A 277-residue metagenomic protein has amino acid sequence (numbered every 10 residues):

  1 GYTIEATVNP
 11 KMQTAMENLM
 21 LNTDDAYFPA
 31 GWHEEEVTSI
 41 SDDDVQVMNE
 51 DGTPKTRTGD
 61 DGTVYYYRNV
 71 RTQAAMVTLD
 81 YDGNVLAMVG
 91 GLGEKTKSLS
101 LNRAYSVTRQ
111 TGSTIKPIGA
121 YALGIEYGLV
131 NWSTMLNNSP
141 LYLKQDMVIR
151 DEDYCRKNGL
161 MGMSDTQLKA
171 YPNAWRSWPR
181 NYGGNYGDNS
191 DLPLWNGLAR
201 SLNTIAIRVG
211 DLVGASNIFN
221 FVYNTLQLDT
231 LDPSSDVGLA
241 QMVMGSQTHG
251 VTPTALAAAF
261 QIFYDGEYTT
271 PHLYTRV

Functional and structural regions predicted by a protein language model:
G1-R109, S113-P117, L129-T134, Y223: Periplasmic/cell-envelope proteins involved in peptidoglycan metabolism and beta-lactam response
Y2, S133-T134, S139, A240-M242 (+1 more regions): Extracytoplasmic/periplasmic beta-strand context in beta-sandwich domains, especially the cupredoxin/COX2 CuA-binding
Y2-T7, T63-Y66, Q73, L101-T111 (+4 more regions): Second-shell loop/turn segments in exported
A6-T14, K95-T96, Y105, R109-T114 (+6 more regions): Soluble non-cytosolic domains of exported or imported proteins
L19-M20, D80-V85, T114-E126, S201 (+2 more regions): Active-site-proximal alpha-helical segments within enzyme catalytic domains
Y67, L228-V277: Active-site-proximal helix/loop microenvironment of the serine DD-peptidase/beta-lactamase transpeptidase fold
L129-I218, L239, D265: Conserved catalytic neighborhood of penicillin-recognizing serine enzymes
V213-L231: Short, charged, amphipathic alpha-helices and their helix-cap/turn boundaries
